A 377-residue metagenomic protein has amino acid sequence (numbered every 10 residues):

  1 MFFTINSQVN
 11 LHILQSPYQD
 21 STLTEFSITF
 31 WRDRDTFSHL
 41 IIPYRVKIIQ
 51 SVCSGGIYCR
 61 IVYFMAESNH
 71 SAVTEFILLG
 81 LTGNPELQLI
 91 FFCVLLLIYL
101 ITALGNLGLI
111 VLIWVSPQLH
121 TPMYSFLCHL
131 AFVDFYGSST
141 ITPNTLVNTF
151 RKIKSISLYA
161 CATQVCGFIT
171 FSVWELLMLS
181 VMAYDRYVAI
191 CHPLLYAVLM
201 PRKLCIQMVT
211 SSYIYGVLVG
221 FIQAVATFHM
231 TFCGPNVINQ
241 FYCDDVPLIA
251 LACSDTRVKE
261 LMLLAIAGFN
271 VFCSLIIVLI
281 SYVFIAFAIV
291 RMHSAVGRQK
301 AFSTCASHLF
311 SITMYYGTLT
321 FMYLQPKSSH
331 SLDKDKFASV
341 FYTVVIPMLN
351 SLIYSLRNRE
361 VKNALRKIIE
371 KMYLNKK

Functional and structural regions predicted by a protein language model:
M1-K377: Transmembrane helical core of 7TM receptor-like proteins
